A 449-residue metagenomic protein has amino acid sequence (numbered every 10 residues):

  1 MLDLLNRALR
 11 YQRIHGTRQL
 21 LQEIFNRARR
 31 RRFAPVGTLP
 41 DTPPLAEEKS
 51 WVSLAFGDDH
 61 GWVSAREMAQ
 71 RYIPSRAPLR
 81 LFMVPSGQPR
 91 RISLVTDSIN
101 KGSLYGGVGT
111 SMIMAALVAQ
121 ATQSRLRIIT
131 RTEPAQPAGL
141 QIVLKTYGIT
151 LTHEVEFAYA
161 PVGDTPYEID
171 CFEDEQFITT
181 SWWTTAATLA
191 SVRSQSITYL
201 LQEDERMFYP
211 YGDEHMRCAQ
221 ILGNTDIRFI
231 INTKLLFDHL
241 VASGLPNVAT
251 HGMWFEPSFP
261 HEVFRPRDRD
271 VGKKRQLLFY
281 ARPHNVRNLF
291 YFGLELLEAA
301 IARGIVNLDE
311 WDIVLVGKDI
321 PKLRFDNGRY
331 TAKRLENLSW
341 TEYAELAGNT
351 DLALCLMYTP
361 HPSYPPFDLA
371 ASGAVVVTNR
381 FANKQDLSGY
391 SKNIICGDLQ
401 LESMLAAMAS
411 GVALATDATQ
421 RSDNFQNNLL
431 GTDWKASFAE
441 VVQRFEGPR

Functional and structural regions predicted by a protein language model:
R71-P74, P78-L81, R206-D213, M253-K274: Acidic anion/phosphate-binding donor-loop and adjacent secondary structure in glycosyltransferase catalytic cores
G107-T110, R127, F237-W340: Conserved catalytic-core segment of nucleotide-activated headgroup transferases in glycan assembly
P166-F172, G212-I230: Membrane-proximal helix-turn-helix segments that form the acceptor-binding/catalytic region of lipid-linked
A187-T188, F208-Y209, T225-T250: A short, active-site helix/loop in glycosyltransferases that binds the activated sugar's phosphate group
M357-Y358: Aromatic "clamp/platform" in nucleotide-sugar-dependent glycosyltransferases that forms part of the donor/acceptor
V375-N379: Short hydrophobic beta-strand element within catalytic cores of glycosyltransferases and related nucleotide-activated
Q385-S410: Change "using UDP/GDP/dTDP sugars" to "using nucleotide sugars
L399, A413-R449: A charged, aromatic-enriched C-terminal amphipathic alpha-helix characteristic of glycosyltransferases across folds
